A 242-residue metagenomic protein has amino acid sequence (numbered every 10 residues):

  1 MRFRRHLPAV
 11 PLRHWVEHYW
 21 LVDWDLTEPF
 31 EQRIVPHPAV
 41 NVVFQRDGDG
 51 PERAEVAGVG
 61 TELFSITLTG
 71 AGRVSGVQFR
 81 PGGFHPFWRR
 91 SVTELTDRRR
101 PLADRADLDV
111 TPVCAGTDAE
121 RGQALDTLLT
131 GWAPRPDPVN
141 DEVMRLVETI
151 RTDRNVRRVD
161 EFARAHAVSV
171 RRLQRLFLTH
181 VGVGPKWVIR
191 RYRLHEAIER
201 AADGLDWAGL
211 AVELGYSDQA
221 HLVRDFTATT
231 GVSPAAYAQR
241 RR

Functional and structural regions predicted by a protein language model:
M1-V170, H180-P185, E199-A202, D206-S217 (+1 more regions): Alpha-helical bundle regulatory/interaction domains
R145, L222-V223: A generic structural signal for ordered secondary structure
F177, I189, F226-T227, A238: DNA major-groove recognition helix of helix-turn-helix
